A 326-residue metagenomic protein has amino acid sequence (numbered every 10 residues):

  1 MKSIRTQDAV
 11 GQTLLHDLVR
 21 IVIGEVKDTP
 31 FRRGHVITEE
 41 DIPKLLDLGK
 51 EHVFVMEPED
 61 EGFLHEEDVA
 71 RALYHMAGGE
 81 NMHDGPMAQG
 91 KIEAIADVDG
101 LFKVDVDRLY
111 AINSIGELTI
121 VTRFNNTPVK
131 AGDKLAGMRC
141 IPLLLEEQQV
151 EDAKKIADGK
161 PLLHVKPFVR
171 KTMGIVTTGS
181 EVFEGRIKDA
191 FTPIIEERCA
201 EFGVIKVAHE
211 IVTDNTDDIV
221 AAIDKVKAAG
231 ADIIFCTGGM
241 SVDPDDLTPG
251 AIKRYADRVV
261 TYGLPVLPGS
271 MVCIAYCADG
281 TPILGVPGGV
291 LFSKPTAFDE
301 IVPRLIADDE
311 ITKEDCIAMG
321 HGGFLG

Functional and structural regions predicted by a protein language model:
M1-Q89: Short, low-complexity N-terminal leaders and the immediately following helix N-cap/first helix
Q7-G11, T29, D84-M87, T127-V129 (+4 more regions): Solvent-exposed alpha-helices and their adjacent loops that cap or buttress functional pockets in soluble metabolic
I23, D47-E51, H75-M82, A131-K134 (+6 more regions): Generic secondary-structure signature for well-ordered alpha-helical cores
R32, T38, F124, P128-A131 (+1 more regions): Residue-level recognition of short, solvent-exposed, well-ordered loop/turn junctions that link secondary-structure
V55-M56, M82-M87, L145-E147, I205-H209 (+1 more regions): Flexible, glycine/charged-enriched surface loops at secondary-structure junctions
E59-F168: Extended, charged alpha/beta regions that create polyanion-binding interfaces
G159-D214, D218: Glycine-rich phosphate/diphosphate-binding loop of Rossmann-like nucleotide-binding domains
S180, V207-G326: Short glycine/threonine-rich loop/turn motifs
